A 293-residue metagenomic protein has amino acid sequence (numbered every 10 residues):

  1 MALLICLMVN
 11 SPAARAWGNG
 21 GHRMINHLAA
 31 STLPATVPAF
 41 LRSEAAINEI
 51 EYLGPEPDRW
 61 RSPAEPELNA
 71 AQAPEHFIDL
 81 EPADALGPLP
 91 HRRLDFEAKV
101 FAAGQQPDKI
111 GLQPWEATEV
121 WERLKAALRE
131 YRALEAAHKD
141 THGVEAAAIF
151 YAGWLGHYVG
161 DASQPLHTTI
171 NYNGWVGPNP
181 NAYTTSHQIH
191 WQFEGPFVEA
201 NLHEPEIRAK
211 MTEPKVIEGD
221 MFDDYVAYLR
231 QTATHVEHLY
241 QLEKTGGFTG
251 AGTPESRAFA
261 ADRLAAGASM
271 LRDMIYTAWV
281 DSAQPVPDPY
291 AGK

Functional and structural regions predicted by a protein language model:
M1-N10: Bacterial N-terminal signal peptides
P12-W154, T168-A265, M270-K293: N-terminal, motif-rich segments that launch catalysis or mediate targeting to/interaction with membranes, typified by
W154, Y158, A162-Q164: Catalytic glutamate of the conserved HExxH
